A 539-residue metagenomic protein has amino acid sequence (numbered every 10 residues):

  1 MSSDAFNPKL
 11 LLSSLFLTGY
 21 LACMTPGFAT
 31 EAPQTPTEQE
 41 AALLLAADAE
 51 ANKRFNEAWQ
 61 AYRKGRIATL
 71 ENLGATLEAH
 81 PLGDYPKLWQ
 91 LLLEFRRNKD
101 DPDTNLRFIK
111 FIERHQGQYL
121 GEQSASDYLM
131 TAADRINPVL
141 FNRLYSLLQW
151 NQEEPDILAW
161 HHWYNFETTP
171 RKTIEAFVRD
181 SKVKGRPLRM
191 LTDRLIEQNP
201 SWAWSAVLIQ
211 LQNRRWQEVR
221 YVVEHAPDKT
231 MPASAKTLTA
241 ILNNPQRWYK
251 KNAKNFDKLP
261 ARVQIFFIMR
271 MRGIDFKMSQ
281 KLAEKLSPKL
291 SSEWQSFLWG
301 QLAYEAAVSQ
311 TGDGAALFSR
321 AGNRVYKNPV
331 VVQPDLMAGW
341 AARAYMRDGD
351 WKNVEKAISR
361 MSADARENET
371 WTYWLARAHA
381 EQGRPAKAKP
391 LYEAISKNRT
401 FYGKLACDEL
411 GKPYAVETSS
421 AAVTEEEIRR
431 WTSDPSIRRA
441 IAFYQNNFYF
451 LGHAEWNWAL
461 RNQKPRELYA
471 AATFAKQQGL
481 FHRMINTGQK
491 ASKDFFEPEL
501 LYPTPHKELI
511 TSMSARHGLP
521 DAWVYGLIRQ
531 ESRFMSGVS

Functional and structural regions predicted by a protein language model:
S13-C23: Bacterial N-terminal signal peptides
A29-W89, R96-N98, V416-I437, Q445: N-terminal leader/linker segments that initiate helical-solenoid repeat arrays
L45-R54, R66, A79-K87, P102-T104 (+17 more regions): Generic helix N-cap/helix-start motif at coil->alpha-helix transitions
T69-L73, D101-R114, P138-L148, P170-K182 (+11 more regions): Alpha-helical repeat scaffolds
H80, L88, K281-Q295, D313-A316 (+9 more regions): Catalytic glycan-binding domains that act on GlcNAc-containing polysaccharides
L91-R96, I112-E113, A125, L129-M130 (+3 more regions): Alpha-helical adaptor scaffolds
